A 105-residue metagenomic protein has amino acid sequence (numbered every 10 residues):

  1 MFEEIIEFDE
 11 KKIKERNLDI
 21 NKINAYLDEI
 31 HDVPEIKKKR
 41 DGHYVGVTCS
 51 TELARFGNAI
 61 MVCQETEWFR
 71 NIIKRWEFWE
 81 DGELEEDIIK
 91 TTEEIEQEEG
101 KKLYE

Functional and structural regions predicted by a protein language model:
M1-I13, K37-V47: Short glycine-rich, basic-tinged beta-strand/loop micro-motifs
F2-I5, K11-N24, E29-I30, C63: Long, contiguous binding/interaction regions
N21-A25, L53-R55, M61, I95-E96: General N-terminal targeting signals
I23-V33, K38-H43, E83-K90: Positively charged, polar, low-complexity stretches
D32-F69: Short, intrinsically disordered low-complexity segments
M61-Q97: Short, mixed-charge low-complexity intrinsically disordered segments
K101-E105: Short acidic DE-rich linear segments
